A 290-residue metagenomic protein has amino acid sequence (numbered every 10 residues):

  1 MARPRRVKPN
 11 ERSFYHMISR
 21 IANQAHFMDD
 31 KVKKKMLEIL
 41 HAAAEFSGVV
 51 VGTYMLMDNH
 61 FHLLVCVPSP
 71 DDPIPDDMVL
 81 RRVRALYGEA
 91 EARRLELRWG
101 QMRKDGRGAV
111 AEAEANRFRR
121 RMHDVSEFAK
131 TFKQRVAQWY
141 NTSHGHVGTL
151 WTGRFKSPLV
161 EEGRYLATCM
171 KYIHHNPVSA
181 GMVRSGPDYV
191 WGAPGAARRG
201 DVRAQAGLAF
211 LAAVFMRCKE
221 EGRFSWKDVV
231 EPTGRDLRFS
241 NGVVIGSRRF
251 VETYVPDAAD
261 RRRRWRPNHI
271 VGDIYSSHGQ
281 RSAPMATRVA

Functional and structural regions predicted by a protein language model:
M1-A290: Short catalytic/metal-binding and nucleic-acid-binding patches
